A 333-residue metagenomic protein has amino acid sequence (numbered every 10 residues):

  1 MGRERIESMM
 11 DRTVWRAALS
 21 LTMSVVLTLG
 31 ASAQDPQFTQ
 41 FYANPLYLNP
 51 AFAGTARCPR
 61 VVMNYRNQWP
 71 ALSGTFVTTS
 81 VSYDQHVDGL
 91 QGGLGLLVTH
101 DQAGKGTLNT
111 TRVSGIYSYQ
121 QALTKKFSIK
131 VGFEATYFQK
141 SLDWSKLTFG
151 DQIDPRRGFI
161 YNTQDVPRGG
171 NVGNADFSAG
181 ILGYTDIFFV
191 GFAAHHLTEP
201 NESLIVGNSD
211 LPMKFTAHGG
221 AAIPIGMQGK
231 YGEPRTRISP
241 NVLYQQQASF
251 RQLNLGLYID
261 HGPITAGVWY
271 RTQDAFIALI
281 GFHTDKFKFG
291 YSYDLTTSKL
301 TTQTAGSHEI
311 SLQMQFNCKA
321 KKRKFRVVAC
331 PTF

Functional and structural regions predicted by a protein language model:
M1-W15: N-terminal secretory signal peptides that target proteins for export/translocation
M9, A18, Y42-L46: Short N-terminal leader segment in a subset of presequences, especially plant chloroplast and some mitochondrial
M9-M10, T22, T198, T297: Residue-level recognition of conserved structural "scaffold" positions that shape functional pockets and channels
R12, S20, A320-K322: Generic C-terminal helix-cap and adjacent flexible tail
A18-T28: Bacterial N-terminal signal peptides
L29-A33: Sec/Tat signal peptide C-region and signal peptidase I cleavage site
Q34-F333: Subset of outer-membrane beta-barrel
